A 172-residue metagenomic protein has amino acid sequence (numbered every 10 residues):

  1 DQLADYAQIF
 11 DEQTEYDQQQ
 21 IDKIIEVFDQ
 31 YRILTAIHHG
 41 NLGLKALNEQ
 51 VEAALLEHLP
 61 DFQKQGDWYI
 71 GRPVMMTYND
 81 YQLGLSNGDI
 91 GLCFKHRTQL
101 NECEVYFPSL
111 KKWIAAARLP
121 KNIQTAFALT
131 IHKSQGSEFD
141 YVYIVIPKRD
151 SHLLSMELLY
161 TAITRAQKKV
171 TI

Functional and structural regions predicted by a protein language model:
L3-I172: Core RecA-like ATPase module of SF1/SF2 helicases and allied nucleic-acid translocases
